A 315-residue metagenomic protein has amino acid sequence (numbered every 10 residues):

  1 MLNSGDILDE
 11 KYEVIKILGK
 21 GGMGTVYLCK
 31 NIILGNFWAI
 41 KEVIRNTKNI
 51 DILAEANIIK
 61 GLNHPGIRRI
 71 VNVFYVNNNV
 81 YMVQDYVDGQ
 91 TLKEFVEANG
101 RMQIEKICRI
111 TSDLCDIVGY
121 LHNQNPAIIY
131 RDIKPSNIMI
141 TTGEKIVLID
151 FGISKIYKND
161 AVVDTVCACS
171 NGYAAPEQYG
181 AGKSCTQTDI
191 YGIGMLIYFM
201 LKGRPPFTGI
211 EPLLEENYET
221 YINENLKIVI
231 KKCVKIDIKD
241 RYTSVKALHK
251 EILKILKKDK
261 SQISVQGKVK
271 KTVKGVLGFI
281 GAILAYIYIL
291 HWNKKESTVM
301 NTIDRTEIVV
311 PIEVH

Functional and structural regions predicted by a protein language model:
T25: Conserved N-lobe ATP-binding subsite of Hanks-type protein kinase domains, especially the beta3 VAIK lysine
I44-G61: AlphaC helix of the eukaryotic protein kinase fold
N72-V73: A short, aromatic-enriched beta-strand patch in the conserved N-lobe beta-sheet of the protein kinase catalytic domain
N77-T91, F95: Conserved short submotifs of the Hanks-type protein kinase catalytic core that shape the nucleotide-binding pocket
I110-T111: Activation segment signature within eukaryotic-like protein kinase domains
D116-I128: Protein kinase catalytic-loop region centered on the HRD/HxD motif
G172-K257: C-terminal lobe helix-coil module of Hanks-type protein kinase domains
